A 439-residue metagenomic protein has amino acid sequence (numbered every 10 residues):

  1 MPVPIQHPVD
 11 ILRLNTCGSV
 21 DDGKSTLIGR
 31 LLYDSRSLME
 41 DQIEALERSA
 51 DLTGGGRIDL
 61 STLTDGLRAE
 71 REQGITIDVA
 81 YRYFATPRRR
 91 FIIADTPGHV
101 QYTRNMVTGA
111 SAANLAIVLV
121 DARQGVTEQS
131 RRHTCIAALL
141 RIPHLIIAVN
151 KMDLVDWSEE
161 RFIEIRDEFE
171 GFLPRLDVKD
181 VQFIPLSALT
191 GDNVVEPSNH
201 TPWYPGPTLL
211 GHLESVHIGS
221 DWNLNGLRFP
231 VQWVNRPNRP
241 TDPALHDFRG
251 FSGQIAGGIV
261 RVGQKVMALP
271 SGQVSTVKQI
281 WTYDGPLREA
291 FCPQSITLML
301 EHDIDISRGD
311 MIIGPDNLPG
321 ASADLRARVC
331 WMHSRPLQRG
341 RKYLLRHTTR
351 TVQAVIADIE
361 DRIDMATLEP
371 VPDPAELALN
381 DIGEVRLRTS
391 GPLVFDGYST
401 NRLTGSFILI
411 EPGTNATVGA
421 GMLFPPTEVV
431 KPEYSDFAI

Functional and structural regions predicted by a protein language model:
M1-L14, D22-S25, T86-P87, R239-I439: C-terminal effector/interaction modules appended to NTPase cores
P2-P4, L52-I58, D65-I77, F172-V181 (+6 more regions): Active-site phosphate-binding and catalytic loops of NTP-dependent enzymes
P2-Q101, A113: P-loop NTPase switch module centered on the Walker A-proximal segment
I11, R89-F91, T96-Y102, A110-T134 (+1 more regions): Conserved Switch II/interswitch segment of TRAFAC-class P-loop GTPases
D21, L27, L46, G74 (+13 more regions): Residue-level signature of catalytic and energy-coupling elements of molecular machines, predominantly ATP/GTP-dependent
L27-L31, A45, N105, R132-I136 (+2 more regions): Alpha-helical scaffold elements adjacent to nucleotide-binding pockets in ATP/GTP-utilizing enzyme cores
L60-S61, S215-P230, V234, R326 (+1 more regions): Long, charged amphipathic helices and adjacent flexible linkers at domain junctions
P143, V155-G226, P230: Canonical P-loop GTPase G-domain recognition
